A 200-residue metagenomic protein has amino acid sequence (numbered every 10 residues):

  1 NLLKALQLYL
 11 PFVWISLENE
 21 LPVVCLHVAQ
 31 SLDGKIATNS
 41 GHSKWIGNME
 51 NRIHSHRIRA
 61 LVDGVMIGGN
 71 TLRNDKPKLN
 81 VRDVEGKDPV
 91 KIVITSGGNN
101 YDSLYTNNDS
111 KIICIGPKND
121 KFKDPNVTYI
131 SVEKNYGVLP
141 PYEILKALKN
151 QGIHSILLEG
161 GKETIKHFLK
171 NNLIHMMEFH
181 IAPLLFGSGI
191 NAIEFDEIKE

Functional and structural regions predicted by a protein language model:
N1-E200: Enzymes that bind and transform nitrogen-containing heteroaromatic metabolites
